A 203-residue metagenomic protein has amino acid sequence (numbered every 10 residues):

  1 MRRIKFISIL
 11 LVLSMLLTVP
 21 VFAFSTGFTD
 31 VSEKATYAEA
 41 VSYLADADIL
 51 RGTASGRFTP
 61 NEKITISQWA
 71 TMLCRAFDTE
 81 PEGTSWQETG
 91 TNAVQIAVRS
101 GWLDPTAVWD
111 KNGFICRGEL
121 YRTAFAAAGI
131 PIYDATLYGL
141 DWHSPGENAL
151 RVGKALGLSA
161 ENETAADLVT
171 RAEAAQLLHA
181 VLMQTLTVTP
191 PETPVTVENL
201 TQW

Functional and structural regions predicted by a protein language model:
R2-W203: N-terminal propeptides
